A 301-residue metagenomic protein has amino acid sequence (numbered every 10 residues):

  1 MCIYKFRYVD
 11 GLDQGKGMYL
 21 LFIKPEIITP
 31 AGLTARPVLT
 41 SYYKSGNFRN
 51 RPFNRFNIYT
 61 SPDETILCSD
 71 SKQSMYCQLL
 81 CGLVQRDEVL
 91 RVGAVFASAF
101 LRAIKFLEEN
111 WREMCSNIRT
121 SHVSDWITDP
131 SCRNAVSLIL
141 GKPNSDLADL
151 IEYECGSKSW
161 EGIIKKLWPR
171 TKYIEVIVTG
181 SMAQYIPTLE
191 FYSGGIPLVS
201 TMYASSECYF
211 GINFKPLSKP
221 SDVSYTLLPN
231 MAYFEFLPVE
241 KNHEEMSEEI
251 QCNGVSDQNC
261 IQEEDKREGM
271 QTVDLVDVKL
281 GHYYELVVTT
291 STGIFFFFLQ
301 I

Functional and structural regions predicted by a protein language model:
M1-Y8: Conserved structural elements of the adenylate-forming
G11-Q300: Active-site glycine/GP-rich loop and adjacent strand/helix microenvironment that borders small-molecule binding pockets
